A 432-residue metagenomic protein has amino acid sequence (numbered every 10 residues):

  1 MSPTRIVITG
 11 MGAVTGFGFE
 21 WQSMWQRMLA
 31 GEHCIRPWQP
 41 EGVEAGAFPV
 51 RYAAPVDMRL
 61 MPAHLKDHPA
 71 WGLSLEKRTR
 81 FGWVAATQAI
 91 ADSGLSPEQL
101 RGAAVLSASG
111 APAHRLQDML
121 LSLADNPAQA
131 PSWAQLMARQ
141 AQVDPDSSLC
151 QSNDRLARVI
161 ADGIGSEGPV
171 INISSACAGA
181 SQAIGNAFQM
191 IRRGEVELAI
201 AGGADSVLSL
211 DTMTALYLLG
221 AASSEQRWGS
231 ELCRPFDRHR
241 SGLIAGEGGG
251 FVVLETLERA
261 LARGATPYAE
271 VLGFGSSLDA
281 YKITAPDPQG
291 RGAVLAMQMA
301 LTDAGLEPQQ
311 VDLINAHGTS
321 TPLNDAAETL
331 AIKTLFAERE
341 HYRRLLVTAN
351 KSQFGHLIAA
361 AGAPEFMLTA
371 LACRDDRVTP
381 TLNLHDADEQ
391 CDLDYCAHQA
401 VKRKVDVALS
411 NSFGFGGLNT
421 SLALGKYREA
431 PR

Functional and structural regions predicted by a protein language model:
M1-W71, S93, E258-Y268, M367-L382 (+2 more regions): ACP-dependent fatty acid/polyketide chain-elongation machinery
R5-T9, E32-P37, R227-A304, D312-L313 (+1 more regions): Condensing-enzyme catalytic core mediating Claisen C-C bond formation in acyl metabolism
I8, P40-L95, S107, H114-L116 (+1 more regions): A glycine- and small-residue-enriched flexible loop/hinge segment at structural boundaries
A13-G16, S23, K66-V84, A111 (+6 more regions): Active-site pocket-shaping loop/turn-to-helix segments
P37, P127-D144, G185, Q189 (+3 more regions): Glycine-/small-residue-rich "gating" segment that lines the acyl/pantetheine channel and substrate pocket
G82-L95, N153-A157, A161-I164, V170-D205 (+3 more regions): Active-site-proximal alpha-helical scaffold in enzymes
A111-I171, M213, Y217-A221, N324-R339: Active-site-proximal gating segment of KS-fold condensing enzymes and close homologs
E195-S241, G275-P288, G318-D325, Y342-D394: Acyl-CoA/ACP chain-elongation machinery
